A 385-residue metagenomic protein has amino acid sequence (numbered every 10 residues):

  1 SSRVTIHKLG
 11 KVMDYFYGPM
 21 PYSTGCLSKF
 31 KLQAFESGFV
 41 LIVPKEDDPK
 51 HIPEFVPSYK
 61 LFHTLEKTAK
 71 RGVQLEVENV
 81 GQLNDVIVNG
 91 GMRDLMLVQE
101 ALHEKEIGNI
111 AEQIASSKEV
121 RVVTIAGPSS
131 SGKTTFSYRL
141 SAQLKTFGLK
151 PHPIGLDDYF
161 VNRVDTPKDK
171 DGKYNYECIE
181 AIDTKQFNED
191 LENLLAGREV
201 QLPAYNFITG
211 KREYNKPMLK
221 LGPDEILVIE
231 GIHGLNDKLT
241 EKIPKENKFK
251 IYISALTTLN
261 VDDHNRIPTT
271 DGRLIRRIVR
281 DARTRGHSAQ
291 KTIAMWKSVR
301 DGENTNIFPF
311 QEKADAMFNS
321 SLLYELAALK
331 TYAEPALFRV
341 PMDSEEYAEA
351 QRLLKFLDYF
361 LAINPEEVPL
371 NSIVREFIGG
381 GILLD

Functional and structural regions predicted by a protein language model:
S1-K105, I110, A115-S117: Auxiliary tRNA-acceptor-end handling modules of aminoacyl-tRNA synthetases
K118, T240-D385: Conserved NTP phosphate-binding and transfer environment spanning the P-loop NTPase/kinase superfamily
V123-G127: Hydrophobic anchor at the beta1->P-loop junction of P-loop NTPases
G132: Conserved glycine(s) of the Walker
T135-L140, G155: Hydrophobic positions on the alpha1 helix immediately C-terminal to the Walker A/P-loop
A142-H152: Post-Walker A helix-loop "phosphate-sensing" segment adjacent to the P-loop in P-loop NTPases
H152-I154, V161-T209, I226: Conserved nucleotide-sensing/catalytic segment adjacent to the nucleotide-binding pocket in NTP-handling enzymes
I226-E230, I251-Y252: Structural recognition of the conserved hydrophobic beta-strand(s) that form the central parallel beta-sheet of P-loop
